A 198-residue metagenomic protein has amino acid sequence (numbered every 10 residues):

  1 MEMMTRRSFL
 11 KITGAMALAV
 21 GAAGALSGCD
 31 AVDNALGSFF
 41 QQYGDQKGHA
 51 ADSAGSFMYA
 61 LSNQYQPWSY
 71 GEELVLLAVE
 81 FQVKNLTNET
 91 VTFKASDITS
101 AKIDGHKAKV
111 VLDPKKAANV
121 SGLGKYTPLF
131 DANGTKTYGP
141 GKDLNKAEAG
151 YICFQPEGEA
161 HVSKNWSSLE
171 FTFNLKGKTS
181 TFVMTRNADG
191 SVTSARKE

Functional and structural regions predicted by a protein language model:
M1-V20, G24-S27: N-terminal secretory signal peptides and thylakoid transit peptides that target proteins across membranes
D30-A31: Bacterial signal peptide processing site
S38-E72: Low-complexity, acidic Ser/Thr/Pro/Gly-rich terminal tails and inter-domain linkers that flank the onset of structured
A54, K107, L175-T179: Glycine-centered tight beta-turn/hairpin loop motif at sheet-sheet or coil-to-beta transitions
N63-A78, T90, G141-D143: Short, solvent-exposed beta-strand/turn "edge" segments of beta-rich domains on protein surfaces
L77-N85: Short, well-ordered beta-strand segments enriched in hydrophobic/aromatic residues
K84-E148: The feature marks short-to-medium sequence segments in extracytoplasmic or secretory-pathway proteins
K142-E198: Surface-exposed edge beta-strand/loop patches
